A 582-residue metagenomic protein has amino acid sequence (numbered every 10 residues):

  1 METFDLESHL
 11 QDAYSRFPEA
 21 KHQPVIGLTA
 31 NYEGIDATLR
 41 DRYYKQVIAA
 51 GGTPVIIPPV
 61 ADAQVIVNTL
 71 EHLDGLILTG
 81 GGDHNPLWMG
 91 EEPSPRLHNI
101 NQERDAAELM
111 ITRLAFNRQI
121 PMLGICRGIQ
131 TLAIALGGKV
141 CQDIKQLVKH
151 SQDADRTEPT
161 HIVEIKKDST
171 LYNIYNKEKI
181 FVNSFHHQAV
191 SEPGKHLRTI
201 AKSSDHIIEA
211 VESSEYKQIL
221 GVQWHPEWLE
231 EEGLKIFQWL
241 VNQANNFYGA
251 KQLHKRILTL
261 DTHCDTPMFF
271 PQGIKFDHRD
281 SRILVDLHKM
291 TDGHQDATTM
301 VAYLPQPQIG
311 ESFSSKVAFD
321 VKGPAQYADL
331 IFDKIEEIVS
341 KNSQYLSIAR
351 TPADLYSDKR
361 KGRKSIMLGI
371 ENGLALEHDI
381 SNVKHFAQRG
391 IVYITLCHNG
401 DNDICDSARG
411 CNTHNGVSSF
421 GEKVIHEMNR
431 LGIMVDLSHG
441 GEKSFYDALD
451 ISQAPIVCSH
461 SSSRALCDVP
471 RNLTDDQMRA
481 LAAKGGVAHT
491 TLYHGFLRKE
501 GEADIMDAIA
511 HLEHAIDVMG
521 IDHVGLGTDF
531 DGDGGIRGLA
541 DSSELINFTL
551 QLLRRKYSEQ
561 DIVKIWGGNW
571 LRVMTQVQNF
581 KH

Functional and structural regions predicted by a protein language model:
M1-I125, I134, C141, K145-I174 (+5 more regions): N-terminal beta1-alpha1 cap of cysteine-dependent amidohydrolase-like domains
P24-V25, T53, P121, K139 (+8 more regions): Proline-centered loop/turn at the N-terminus of a beta-strand
G51, Q119-I120, G137, H294 (+3 more regions): Glycine-centered short loops/turns at secondary-structure junctions
G138, A353-L355, D379-V383, D406 (+1 more regions): Distinct, well-ordered alpha-helical segments
S184-Q188, G221-P226, T259-T266, G440 (+1 more regions): Histidine-centered catalytic micro-motifs
Y216, H294-Q295, I391-Y393, L431-I433 (+2 more regions): Glycine-enriched alpha-helix->loop->beta-strand junction motifs that scaffold or abut catalytic
G249-T413, D468-H489, Y493-L526, F530-H582: N-terminal hydrophobic targeting/anchoring segments and the immediately downstream early-domain regions of hydrolases
H414-L431, A448-C458: Alpha-helix-loop-beta-strand connector modules within alpha/beta enzyme cores
